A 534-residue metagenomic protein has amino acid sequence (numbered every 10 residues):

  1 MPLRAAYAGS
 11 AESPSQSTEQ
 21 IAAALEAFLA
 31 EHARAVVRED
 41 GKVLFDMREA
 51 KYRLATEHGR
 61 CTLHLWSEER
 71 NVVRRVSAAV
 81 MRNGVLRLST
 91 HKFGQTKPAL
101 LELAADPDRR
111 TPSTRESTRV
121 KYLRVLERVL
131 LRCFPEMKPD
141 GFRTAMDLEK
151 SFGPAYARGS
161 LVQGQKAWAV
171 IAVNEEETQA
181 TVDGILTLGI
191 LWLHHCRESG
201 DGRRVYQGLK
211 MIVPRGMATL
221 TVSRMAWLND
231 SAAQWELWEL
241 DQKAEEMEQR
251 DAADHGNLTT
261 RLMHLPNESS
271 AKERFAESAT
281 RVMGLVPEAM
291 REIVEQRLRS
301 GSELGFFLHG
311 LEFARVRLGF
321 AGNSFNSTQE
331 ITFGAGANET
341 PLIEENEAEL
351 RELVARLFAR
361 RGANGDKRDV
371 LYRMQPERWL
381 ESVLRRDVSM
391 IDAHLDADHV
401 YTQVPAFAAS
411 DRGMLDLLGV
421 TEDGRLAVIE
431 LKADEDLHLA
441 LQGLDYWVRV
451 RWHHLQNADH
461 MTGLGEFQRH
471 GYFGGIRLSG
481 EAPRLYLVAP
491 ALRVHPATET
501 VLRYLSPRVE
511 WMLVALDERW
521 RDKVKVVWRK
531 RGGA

Functional and structural regions predicted by a protein language model:
M1-A534: Charged, terminal alpha-helix-loop-beta segments that serve as non-catalytic nucleic-acid engagement and/or assembly
